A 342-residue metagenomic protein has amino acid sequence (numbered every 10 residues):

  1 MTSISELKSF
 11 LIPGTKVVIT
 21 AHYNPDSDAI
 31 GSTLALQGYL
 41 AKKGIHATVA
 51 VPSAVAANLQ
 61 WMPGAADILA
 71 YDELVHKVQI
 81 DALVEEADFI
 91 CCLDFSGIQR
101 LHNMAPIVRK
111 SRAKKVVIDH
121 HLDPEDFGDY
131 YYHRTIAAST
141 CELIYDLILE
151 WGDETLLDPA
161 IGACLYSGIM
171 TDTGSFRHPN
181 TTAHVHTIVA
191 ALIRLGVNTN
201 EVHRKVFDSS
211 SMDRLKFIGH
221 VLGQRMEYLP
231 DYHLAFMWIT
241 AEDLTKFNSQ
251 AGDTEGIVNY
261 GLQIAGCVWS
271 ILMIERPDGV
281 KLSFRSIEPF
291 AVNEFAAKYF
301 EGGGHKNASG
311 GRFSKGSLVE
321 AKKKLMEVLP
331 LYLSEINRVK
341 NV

Functional and structural regions predicted by a protein language model:
T2-Y23, G31-T33, Q37-A65, L69-Y71 (+3 more regions): Hydrophobic helix-and-loop "lid/oligomerization" segment in the mid-to-C-terminal part of catalytic domains
Y23-P25, F95-I98, H121-D123, A241-E242 (+1 more regions): Short glycine-rich anion-binding loops that position phosphate/pyrophosphate groups of nucleotides and phosphorylated
S27-T33, I98-H102: Short glycine/serine/threonine-rich phosphate/pyrophosphate-binding segments that cradle anionic phosphate groups
G31, W61-P63, N103-M104, F127-Y130 (+1 more regions): Short acidic, glycine/serine/threonine-rich loops at helix termini
A35-Q37, I107-K110, H133-R134, T187: Glycine-rich, phosphate-binding/catalytic loops in enzymes
L69-Y130: Active-site cofactor/cluster-binding pocket
I118-I188: Short alpha-helices
